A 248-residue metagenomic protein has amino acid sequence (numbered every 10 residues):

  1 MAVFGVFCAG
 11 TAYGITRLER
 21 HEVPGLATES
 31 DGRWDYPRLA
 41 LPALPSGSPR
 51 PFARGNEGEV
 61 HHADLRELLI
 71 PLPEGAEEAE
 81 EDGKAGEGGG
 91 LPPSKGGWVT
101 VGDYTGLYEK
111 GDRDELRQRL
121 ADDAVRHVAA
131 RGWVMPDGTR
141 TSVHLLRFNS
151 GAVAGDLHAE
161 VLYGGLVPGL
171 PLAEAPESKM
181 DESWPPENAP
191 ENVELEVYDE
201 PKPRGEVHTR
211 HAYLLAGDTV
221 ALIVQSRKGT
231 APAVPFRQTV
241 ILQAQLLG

Functional and structural regions predicted by a protein language model:
M1-D64: Hydrophobic single-pass membrane-targeting/anchoring helices
H62-K202: A small/polar (G/S/T-enriched), proline-flanked helix-loop surface module common in exported/cell-envelope proteins
L162-G248: Extracellularly exposed regions in secreted/surface proteins, prominently low-complexity, repeat-rich
